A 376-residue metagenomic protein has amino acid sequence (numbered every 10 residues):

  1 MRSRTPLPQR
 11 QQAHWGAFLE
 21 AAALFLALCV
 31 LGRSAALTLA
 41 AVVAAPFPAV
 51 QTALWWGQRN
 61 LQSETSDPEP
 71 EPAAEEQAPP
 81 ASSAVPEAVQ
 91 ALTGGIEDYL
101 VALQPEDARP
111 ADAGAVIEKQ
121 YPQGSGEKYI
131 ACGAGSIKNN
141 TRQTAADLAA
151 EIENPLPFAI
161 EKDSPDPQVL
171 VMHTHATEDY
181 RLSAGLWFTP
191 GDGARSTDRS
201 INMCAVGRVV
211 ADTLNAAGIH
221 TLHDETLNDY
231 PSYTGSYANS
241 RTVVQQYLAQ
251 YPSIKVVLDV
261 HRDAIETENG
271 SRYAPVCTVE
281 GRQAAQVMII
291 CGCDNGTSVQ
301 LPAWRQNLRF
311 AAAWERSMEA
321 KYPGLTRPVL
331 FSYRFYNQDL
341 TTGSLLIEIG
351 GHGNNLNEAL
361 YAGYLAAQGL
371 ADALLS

Functional and structural regions predicted by a protein language model:
M1-W15: N-terminal Lys/Arg-rich, disordered targeting/topogenic segments
R10, E20-I254, A264-N269, Y364 (+1 more regions): N-terminal catalytic or cofactor-binding beta/alpha core of small enzyme domains
P165-Q168, A217, I254-V256, Q283-V287 (+1 more regions): Envelope-exposed proteins and targeting segments
L170-H173, T221-H223, V256-D259, M288-C291 (+2 more regions): Structural recognition of the beta-strand scaffold that forms the well-ordered cores of secreted hydrolase catalytic
A176-D179, L227-P231, R262-T267, D294-T297 (+2 more regions): Solvent-exposed loop/turn segments at secondary-structure junctions within structured extracellular/periplasmic domains
P190-G193, I265-Q300: A short, glycine/acidic-enriched catalytic loop
A303-L330: Active-site-adjacent substrate-binding region of metalloamidase/peptidase-like peptide-processing proteins
G324-S376: Active-site-adjacent mobile loop/cap segments within catalytic or ligand-binding domains
